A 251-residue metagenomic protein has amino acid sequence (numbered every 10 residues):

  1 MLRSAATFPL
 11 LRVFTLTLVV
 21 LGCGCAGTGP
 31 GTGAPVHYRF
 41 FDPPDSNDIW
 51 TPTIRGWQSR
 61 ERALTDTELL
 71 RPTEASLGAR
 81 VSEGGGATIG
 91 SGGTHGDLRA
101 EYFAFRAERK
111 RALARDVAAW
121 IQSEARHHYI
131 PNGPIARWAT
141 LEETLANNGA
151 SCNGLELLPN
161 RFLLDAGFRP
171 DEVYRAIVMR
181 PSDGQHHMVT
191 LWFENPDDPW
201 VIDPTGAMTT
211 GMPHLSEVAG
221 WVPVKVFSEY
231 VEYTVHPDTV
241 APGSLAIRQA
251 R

Functional and structural regions predicted by a protein language model:
M1-F14: Bacterial N-terminal signal peptides that target proteins for export
M1-L2, L21-C23, A150: Secreted/extracellular small peptides and ectodomain modules produced from precursors
R12-C23: Bacterial N-terminal signal peptides
C25-R251: A structural boundary/capping signal
